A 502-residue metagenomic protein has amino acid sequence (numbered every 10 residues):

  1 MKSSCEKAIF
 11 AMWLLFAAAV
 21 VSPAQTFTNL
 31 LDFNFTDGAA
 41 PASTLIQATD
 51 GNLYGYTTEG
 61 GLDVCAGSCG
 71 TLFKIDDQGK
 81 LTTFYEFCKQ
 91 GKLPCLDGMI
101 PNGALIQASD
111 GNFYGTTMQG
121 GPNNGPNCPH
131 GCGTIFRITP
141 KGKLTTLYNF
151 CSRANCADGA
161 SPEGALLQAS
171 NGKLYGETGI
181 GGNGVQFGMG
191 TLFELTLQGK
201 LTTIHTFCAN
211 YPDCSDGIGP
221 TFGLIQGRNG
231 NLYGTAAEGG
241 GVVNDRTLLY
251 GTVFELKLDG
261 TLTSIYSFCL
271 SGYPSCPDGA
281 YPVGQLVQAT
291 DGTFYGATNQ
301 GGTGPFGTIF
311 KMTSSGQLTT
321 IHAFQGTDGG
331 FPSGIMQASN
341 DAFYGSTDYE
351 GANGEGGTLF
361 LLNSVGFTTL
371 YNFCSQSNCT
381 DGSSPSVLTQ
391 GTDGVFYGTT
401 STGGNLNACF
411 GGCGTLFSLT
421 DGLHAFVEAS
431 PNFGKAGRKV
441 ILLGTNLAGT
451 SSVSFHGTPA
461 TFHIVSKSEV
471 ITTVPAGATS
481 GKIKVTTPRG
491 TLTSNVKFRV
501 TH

Functional and structural regions predicted by a protein language model:
K2-H502: Extracellular beta-propeller repeat domains
